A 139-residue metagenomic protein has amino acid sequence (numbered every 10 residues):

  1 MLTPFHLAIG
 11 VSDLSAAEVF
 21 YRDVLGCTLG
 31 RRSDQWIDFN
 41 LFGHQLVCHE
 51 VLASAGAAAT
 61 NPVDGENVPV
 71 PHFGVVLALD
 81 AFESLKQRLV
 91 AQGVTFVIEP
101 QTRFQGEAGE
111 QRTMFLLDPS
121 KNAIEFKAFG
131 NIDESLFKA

Functional and structural regions predicted by a protein language model:
M1-F5, T28-L79, E83-L117, A128-A139: Vicinal oxygen chelate
V11-D13: Conserved beta-strand-loop-alpha-helix junction that forms the acyl-donor binding cleft
S15-A16, D80: Short alpha-helical
A17-R22, L89, K121: Conserved active-site tyrosine of GNAT-family acetyltransferases
A123-F126: Short glycine-/small-residue motifs
